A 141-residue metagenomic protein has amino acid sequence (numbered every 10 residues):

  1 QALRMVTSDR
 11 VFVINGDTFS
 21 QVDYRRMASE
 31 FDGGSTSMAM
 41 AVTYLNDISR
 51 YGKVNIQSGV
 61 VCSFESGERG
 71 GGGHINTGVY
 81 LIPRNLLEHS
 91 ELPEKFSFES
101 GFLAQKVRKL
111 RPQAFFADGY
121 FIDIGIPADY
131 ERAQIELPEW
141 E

Functional and structural regions predicted by a protein language model:
Q1-R10: Active-site nucleotide-sugar/metal-binding loop of Leloir-type enzymes
A2, A41, F115-A117: Conserved beta-strand termini and adjacent loop/short-helix elements that scaffold enzyme active sites in alpha/beta
A2, D17, V54, G59 (+1 more regions): Residue-level signal for inorganic ion chemistry
V6, D32-G33: Short, conserved loop/helix-junction motifs that constitute active-site signature segments in enzyme catalytic cores
V11-F12, F19, R25-D32, L45-N46 (+1 more regions): Catalytic-core segments of class I nucleotidyltransferases/pyrophosphorylases that form NMP-activated intermediates
G34-Y44: A short, conserved acidic/glycine-rich loop-to-beta-strand motif that forms the donor nucleotide-sugar/metal
